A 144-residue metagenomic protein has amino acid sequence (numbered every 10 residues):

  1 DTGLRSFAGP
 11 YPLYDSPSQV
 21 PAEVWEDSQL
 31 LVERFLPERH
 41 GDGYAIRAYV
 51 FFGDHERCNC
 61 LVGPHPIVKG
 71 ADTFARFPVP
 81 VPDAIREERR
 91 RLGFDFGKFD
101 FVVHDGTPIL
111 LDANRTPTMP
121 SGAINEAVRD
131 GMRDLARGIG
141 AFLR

Functional and structural regions predicted by a protein language model:
T2-L92: Phosphate-binding site of ATP-dependent enzymes
F35, G63-L110, N114, G122 (+1 more regions): A long amphipathic alpha-helix within ATP-dependent nucleotide-binding catalytic cores
